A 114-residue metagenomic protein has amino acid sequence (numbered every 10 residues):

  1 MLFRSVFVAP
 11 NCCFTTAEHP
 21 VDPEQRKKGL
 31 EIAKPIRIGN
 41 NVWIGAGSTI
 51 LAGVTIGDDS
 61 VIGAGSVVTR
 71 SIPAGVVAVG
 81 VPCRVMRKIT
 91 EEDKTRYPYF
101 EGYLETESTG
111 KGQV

Functional and structural regions predicted by a protein language model:
M1-V54, K88-T90, K94: Flexible, glycine/small-residue-enriched loop-and-beta-strand segment within the central core of proteins
S5-N11, D59, G63-G65, G75: Outer-envelope exported proteins of Gram-negative bacteria
T15-T16, G63, T69-R70, M86-K88: Conserved acidic donor-binding loop of glycosyltransferase catalytic domains
V21, V81-V114: Terminal amphipathic alpha-helical/low-complexity segments used for targeting or macromolecular assembly
W43, V61, V77-V79: Short-chain dehydrogenase/reductase
A46-R70: Beta-rich strand-turn-strand
A74-V76, R84: Glycine-centered loop/turn positions within well-structured domains that cap or flank conserved ligand/cofactor-binding
